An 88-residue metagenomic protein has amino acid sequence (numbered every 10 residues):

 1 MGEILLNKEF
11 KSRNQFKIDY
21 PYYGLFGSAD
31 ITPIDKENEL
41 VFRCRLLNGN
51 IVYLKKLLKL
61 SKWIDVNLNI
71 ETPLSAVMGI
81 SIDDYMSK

Functional and structural regions predicted by a protein language model:
M1-E3, K55-K88: Mixed-charge, Lys/Arg-enriched low-complexity segments
M1-I34: Negatively charged, low-complexity tracts enriched in Asp/Glu with abundant Ser/Thr
P21-L25, L47-N48, L68: Short strand-coil-strand connectors
Y23-R43, P73-K88: A short, compositionally biased N-terminal segment around positions ~18-40 that is enriched in charged/polar residues
I34-K59: A short, structured beta-strand/loop element
